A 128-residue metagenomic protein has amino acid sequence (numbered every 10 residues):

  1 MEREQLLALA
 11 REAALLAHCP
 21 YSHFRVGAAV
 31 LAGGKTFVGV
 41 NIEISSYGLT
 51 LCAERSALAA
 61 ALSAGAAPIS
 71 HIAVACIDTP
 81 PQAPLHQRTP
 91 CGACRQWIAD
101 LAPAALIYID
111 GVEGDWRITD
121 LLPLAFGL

Functional and structural regions predicted by a protein language model:
E2-L16, A64-L128: C-terminal binding/interaction regions
C19-Y21: Short Gly/Pro-enriched turn/cap motifs at secondary-structure boundaries
H23-A32: Short beta-strand scaffold segments in enzyme catalytic cores
R25, F37, S46, P90: Short glycine/serine/threonine-biased micro-segments
G33-I44, A75-D78: Glycine/charged-rich beta-loop-alpha catalytic/anionic-binding loops adjacent to active sites
N41-S56: Compact, glycine-rich, soluble single-domain proteins
E54, A60-A67: Active-site- and interface-proximal helix/loop "cap" or "latch" segments in soluble metabolic and energy-transducing
